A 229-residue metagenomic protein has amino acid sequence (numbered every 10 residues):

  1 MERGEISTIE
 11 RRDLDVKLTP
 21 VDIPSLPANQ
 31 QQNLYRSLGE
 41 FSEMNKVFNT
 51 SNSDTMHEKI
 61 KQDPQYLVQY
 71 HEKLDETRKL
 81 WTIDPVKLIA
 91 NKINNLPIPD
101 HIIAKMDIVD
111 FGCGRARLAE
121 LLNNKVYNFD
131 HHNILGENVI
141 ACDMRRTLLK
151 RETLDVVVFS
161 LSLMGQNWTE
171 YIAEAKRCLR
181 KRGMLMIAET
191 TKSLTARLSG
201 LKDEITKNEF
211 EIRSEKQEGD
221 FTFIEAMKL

Functional and structural regions predicted by a protein language model:
M1-S42: N-terminal accessory segments
S25-P99: Class I SAM-dependent methyltransferase Rossmann-like catalytic core, especially the SAM/SAH-binding loop
I83-K87, N91, N95-T147: Class I SAM-dependent methyltransferase SAM/SAH-binding core
R145-V157: A short acidic, Gly/Pro-enriched loop at the edge of an enzyme's catalytic core that lines a small-molecule cofactor
D155-T169: A short SAM/SAH-binding and catalytic strip from SAM-dependent methyltransferases
T169-K181: A short glycine-rich, Lys/Arg-flanked "PGG" loop and its adjoining helix->strand segment in the class I
M184-T206: Conserved class I S-adenosyl-L-methionine
N208-R213, Q217-L229: Core SAM-dependent methyltransferase catalytic element
